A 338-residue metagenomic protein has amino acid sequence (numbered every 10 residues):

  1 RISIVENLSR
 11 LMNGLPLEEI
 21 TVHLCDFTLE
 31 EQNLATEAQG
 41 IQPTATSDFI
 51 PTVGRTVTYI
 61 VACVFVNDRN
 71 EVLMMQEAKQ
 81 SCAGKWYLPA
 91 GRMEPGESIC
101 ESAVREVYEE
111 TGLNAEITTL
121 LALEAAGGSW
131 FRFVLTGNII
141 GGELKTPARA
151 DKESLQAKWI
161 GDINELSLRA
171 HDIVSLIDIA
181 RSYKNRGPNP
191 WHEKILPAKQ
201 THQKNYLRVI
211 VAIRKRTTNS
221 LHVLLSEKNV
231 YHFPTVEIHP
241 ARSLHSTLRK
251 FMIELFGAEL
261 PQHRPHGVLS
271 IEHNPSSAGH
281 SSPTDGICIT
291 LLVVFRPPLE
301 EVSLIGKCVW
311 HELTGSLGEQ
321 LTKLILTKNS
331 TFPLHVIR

Functional and structural regions predicted by a protein language model:
V5-A62, R181-L207: Acidic, metal-coordinating catalytic segment for phosphate/diphosphate chemistry, firing primarily on the Nudix
V66, L120-A125: Residue-level recognition of beta-strand microenvironments
S81-G84, N229-H232: A conserved beta-turn-beta hairpin within the catalytic core of GNAT-like acetyltransferases that forms part
M93-E116, E124-H202, V236-R338: Unchanged
